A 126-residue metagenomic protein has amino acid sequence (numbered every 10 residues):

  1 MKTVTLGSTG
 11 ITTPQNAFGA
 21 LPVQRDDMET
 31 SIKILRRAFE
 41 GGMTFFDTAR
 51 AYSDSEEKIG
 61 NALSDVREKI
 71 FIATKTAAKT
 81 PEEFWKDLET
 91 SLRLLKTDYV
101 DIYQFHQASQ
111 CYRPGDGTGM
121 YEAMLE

Functional and structural regions predicted by a protein language model:
M1-I70: N-terminal binding-site loop/beta-alpha segment at the start of enzyme catalytic domains that lines or forms
A20, T48, A73, E89 (+1 more regions): Generic anion/oxyanion-binding catalytic loop in active/binding sites
L21-V23, A49-A51, K75-K79, F105-A108: Active-site beta-loop-alpha junctions enriched in small/polar residues
D26, R36, E40, K79-E126: Glycine/proline-rich, positively charged, aromatic-decorated active-site loop/lid region on the catalytic face
D65-T76, E82-E83: N-terminal glycine-rich cofactor-binding segment that shapes the pocket for flavin-like pterin cofactors
